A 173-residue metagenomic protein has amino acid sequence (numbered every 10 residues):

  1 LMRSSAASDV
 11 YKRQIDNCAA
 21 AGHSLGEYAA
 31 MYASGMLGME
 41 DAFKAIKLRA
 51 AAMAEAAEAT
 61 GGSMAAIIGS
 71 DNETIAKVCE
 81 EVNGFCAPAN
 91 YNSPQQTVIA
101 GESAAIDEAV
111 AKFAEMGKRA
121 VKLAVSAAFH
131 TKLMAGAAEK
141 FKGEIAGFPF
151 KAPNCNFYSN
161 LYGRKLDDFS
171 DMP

Functional and structural regions predicted by a protein language model:
L1-A7, Y11: Single conserved hydrophobic/aromatic residue that forms the stacking wall/gate of nucleotide- or nucleobase-binding
R3, G22, G26: Gly/Ala-rich beta-loop-alpha elbow adjacent to hydrolase catalytic centers
Q14: A short, basic/flexible loop-to-alpha-helix module at the beginning of a structural domain
N17-A21: Short beta-strand immediately N-terminal to the catalytic nucleophile in serine-hydrolase-like folds
A29-A30: Short active-site segment of divalent metal-dependent hydrolases/proteases that encodes the spacing between
A33-P173: Alpha/beta catalytic cores of group-transfer enzymes, especially the acyltransferase/condensing modules of polyketide
